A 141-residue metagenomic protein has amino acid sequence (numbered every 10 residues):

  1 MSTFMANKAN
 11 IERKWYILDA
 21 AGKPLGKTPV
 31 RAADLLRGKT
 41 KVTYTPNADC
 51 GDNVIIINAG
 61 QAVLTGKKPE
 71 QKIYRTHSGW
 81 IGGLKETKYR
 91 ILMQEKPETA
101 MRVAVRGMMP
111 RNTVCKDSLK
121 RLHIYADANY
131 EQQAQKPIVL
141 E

Functional and structural regions predicted by a protein language model:
M1-V103, T113, E131-E141: Ribosome large-subunit tunnel/peptidyl-transferase-proximal elements
R102, M109-Y125: C-terminal structural segments of small proteins and small subunits
